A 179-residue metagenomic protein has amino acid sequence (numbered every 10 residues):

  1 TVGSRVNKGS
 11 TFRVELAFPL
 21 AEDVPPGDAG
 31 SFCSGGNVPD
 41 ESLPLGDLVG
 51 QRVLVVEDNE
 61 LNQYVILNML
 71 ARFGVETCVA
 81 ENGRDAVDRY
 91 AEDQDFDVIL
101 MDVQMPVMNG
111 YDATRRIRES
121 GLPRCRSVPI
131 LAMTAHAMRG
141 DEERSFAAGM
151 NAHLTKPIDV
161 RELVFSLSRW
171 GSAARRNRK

Functional and structural regions predicted by a protein language model:
T1-K179: C-terminal compact regulatory domains
